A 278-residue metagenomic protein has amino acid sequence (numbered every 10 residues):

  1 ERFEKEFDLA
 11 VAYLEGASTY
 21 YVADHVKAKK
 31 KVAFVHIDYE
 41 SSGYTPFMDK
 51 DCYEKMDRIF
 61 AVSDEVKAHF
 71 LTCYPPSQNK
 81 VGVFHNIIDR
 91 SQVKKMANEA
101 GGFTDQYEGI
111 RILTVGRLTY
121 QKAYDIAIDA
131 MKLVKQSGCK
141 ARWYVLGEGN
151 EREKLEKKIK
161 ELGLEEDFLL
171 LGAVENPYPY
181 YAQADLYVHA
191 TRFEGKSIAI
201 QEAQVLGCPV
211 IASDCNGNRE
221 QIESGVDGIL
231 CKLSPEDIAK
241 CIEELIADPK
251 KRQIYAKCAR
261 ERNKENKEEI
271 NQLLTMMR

Functional and structural regions predicted by a protein language model:
E65, I87: Carbohydrate-associated surface elements
I110-L133, C139, N150-E156: A conserved mid-protein helix/loop that constitutes part of the nucleotide-sugar donor-binding site
A173, R192: Aromatic "clamp/platform" in nucleotide-sugar-dependent glycosyltransferases that forms part of the donor/acceptor
E202, C215-G225, I229-L230: Short acidic/histidine- and often glycine-rich active-site loop of Leloir-type glycosyltransferases that engages
P209-A212: Short hydrophobic beta-strand element within catalytic cores of glycosyltransferases and related nucleotide-activated
S224-G225, I229-P235, E244-P249: Conserved acidic donor-binding segment of nucleotide-sugar-dependent glycosyltransferases
D237, E244, K251-E265, Q272: A short, well-ordered alpha-helix in the C-terminal region of glycosyltransferases
